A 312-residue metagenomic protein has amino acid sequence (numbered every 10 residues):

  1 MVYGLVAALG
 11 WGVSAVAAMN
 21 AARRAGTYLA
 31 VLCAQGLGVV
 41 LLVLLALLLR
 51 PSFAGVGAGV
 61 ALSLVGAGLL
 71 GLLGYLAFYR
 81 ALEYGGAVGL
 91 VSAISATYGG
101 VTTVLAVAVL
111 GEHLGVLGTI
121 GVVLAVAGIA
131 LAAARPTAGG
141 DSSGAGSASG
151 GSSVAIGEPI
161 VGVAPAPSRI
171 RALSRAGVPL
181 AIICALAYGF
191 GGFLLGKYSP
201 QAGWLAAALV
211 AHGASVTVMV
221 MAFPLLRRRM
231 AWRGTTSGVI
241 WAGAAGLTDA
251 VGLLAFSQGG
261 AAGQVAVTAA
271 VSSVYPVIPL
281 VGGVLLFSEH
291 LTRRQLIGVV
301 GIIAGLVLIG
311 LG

Functional and structural regions predicted by a protein language model:
M1-L9, A17-A18, R23-Y28, C33-G66 (+6 more regions): Membrane-interface interhelical linkers
M1-W11, G55-G71, L114-A127, G203-T217 (+1 more regions): Structural signature of hydrophobic alpha-helical transmembrane segments
W11-G12, A67-Y75, Y98-G99, A185-G189 (+3 more regions): Transmembrane alpha-helical core positions of polytopic small-molecule transporters
V13-A25, L76-G86, I94, F190-A202 (+3 more regions): Juxtamembrane C-cap of transmembrane helices in multi-pass membrane transport proteins
G26-T27, G86-A87, L110-G115, G203-W204 (+2 more regions): A helix-boundary/kink motif common to multi-pass secondary transporters, especially Major Facilitator Superfamily
G36-L44, I94-A108, A214-V218, G252-A255 (+2 more regions): Alpha-helical transmembrane segments of compact multi-pass small-molecule transporters, enriched in specific families
L42-F53, T102-L117, L186-P200, T248-V265 (+1 more regions): Hydrophobic alpha-helical transmembrane segments in multi-pass integral membrane proteins
V104-L105, L117-P136, G150-V163, R294-L311: Hydrophobic transmembrane alpha-helices of multi-pass small-molecule transport proteins
